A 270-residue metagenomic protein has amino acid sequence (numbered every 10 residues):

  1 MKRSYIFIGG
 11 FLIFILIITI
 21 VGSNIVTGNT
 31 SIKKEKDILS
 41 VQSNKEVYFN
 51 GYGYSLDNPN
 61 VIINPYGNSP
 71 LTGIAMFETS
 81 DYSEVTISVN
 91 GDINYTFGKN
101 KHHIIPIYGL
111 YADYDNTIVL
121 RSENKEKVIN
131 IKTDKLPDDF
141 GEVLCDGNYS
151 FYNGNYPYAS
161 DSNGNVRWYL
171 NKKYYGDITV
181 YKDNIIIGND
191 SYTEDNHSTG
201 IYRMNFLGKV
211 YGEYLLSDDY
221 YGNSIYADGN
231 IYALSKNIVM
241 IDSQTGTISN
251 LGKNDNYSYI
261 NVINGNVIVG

Functional and structural regions predicted by a protein language model:
M1-F14: N-terminal Sec-pathway targeting helices
I18-V85, K135-G147: N-terminal non-catalytic regions of secreted/periplasmic and cell-surface proteins
N60-M76, D115, E123-G270: Histidine-/acidic-rich catalytic cores in large beta-rich domains
S83-I93: Change to "...patches in solvent-exposed regions of secreted, membrane-anchored, or virion-exposed structural
Y95-K101: Short beta-strand segments within Ig-like beta-sandwich modules, predominantly Fibronectin type-III
K101-P106, K127: Short S/T/G- and acidic-enriched coil/turn segments that sit immediately N-terminal to beta-strands in beta-sandwich
I107-D115: Surface-exposed, short loops/turns at beta-strand junctions within beta-sandwich domains
